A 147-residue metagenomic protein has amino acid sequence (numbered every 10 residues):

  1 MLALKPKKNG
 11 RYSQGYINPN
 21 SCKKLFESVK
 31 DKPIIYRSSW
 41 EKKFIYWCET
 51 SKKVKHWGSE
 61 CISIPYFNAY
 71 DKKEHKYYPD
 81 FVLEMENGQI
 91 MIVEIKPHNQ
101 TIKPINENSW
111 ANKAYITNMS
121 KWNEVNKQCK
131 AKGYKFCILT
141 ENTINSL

Functional and structural regions predicted by a protein language model:
M1-L147: Electrostatic, structured charged patches in enzyme active sites and in nucleic-acid/phosphate-binding
